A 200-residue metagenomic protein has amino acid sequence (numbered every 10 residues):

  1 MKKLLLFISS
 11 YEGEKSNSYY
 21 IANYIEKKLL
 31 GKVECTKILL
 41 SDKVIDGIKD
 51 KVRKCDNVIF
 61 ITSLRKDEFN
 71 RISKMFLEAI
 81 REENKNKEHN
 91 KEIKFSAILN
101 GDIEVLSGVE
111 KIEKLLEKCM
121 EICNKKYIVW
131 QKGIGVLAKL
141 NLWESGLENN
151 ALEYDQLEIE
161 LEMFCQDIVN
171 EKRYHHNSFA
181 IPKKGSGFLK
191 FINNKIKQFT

Functional and structural regions predicted by a protein language model:
K2-K32: N-terminal beta1-alpha1 ligand-phosphate binding loop
L5-L6, K37, F60, F95-L99 (+1 more regions): Structural beta-sheet core signal
S9-Y11, L40, I98-D102: Cofactor-binding loop segments of dinucleotide-utilizing enzymes, especially the Rossmann-like FAD- and NAD(P)+-binding
S16-Y19, S107-K111, S145-E148: Short, solvent-exposed loop/turn segments at secondary-structure boundaries
Y24-E34, M120-I128: Short helix-loop-beta junction
K32-V44: A short beta-strand-loop structural module common to alpha/beta enzyme folds
D46-K126: Helix-loop-strand module that forms the ligand-binding subsite of alpha/beta enzymes
I134-T200: Glycine-rich phosphate/pyrophosphate-binding loop and the adjoining helix
